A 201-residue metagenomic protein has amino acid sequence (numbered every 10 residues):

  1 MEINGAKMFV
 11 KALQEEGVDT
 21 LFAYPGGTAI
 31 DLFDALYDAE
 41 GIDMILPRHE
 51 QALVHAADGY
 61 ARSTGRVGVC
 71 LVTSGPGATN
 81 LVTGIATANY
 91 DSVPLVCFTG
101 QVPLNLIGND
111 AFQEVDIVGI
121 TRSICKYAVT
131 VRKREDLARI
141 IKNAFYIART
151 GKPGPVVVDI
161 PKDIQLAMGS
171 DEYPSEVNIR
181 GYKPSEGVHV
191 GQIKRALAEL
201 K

Functional and structural regions predicted by a protein language model:
M1-K201: N-terminal alpha/beta PP-like core and its mobile active-site loop of ThDP/TPP-dependent enzymes
